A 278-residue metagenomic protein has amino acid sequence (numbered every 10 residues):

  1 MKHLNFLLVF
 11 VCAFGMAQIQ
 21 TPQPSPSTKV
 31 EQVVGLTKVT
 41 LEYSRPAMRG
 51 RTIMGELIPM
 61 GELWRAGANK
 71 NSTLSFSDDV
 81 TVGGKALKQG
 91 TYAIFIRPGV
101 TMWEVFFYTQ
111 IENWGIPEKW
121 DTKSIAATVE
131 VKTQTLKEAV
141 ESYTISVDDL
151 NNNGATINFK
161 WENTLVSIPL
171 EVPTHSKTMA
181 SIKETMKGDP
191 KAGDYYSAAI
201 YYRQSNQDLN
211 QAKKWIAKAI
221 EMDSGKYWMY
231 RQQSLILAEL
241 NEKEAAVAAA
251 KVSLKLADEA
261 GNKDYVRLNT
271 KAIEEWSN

Functional and structural regions predicted by a protein language model:
M1-P22: Bacterial Sec-dependent N-terminal signal peptides
I19-N71, V82: Start-of-domain marker
R51, T128, G154, G225-Q233 (+3 more regions): Intrinsically disordered, low-complexity regulatory regions in eukaryotic proteins
S72-G188: Long, contiguous interaction/recruitment modules in multidomain scaffold/adaptor proteins
I182-L237, N241-E242, K255-L256: Alpha-helical adaptor scaffolds
A198-A199, Q233, V247, L254 (+2 more regions): Heptad-repeat amphipathic alpha-helical coiled-coil interaction surface used for oligomerization/assembly
L235-E239, G261-N278: TPR/TPR-like alpha-solenoid helical repeat scaffolds
K243-G261: TPR/TPR-like (Sel1-like) alpha-helical repeat modules
